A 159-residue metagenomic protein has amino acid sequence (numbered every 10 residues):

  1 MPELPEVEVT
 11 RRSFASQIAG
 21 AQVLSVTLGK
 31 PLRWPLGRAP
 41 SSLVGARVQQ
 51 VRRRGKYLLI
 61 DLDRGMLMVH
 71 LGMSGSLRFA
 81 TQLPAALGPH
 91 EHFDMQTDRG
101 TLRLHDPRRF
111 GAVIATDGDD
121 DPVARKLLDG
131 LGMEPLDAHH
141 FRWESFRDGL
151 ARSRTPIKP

Functional and structural regions predicted by a protein language model:
M1-D63, Q96, E144, D148: Extended, highly charged segments
L67-P159: Phosphate/anion-contacting hairpin/loop surfaces
